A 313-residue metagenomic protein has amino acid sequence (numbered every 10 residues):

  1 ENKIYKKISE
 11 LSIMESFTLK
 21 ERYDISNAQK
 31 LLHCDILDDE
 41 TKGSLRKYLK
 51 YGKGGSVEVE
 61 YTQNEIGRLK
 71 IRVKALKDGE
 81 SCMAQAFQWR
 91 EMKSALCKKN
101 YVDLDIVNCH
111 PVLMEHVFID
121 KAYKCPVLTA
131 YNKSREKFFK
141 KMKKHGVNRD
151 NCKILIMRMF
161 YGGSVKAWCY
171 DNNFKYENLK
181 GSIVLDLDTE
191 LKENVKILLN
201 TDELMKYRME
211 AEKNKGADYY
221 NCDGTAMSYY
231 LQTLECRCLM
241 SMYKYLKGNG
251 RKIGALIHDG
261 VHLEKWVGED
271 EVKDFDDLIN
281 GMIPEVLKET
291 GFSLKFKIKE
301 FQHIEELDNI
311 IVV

Functional and structural regions predicted by a protein language model:
E1-K99, E289-V313: Non-catalytic nucleic-acid-binding interfaces of large nucleic-acid enzymes and RNP effectors
K77, S81-C222: Helical catalytic core of nucleic-acid polymerases
D103-I106, I156, K252-K265: Catalytic palm active-site di-aspartate
Y161, Y243-R251, W266, L287: Hydrophobic alpha-helix feature that most strongly marks membrane-spanning transmembrane helices and their immediate
G163-Y170, Y219-Y220, G224, G268-V313: C-terminal polymerase-core module
D218-L234: Short glycine-/aliphatic-rich beta-strand segments at the starts of folded cytosolic domains
Y230-N249: Short amphipathic alpha-helix segments
M242-Y243, L256-H258, K265, I298-E300: Active-site proximal loops enriched in glycine and acidic residues that flank catalytic Cys/His/Asp and coordinate
